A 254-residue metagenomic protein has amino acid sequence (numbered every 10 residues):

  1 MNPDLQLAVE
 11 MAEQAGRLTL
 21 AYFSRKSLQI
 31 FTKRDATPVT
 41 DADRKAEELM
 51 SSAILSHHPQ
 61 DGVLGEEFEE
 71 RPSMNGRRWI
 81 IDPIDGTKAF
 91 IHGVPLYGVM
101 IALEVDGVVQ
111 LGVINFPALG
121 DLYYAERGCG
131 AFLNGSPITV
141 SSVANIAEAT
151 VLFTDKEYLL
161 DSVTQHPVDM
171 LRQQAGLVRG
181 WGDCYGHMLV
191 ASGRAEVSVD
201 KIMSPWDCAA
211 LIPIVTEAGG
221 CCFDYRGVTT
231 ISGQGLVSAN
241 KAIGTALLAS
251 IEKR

Functional and structural regions predicted by a protein language model:
M1-I84, T229, A242-I243, A249-E252: N-terminal subdomain of lithium-sensitive/metallo-dependent phosphomonoesterases centered on the IMPase/IPPase/PAP
T19, D43, I54, T87 (+6 more regions): Residue-level signal for inorganic ion chemistry
L28, D61, C129, A175-G176 (+1 more regions): A structural micro-motif
D41-D43, E47, E66, D82-D85 (+5 more regions): Acidic active-site catalytic centers that drive phospho-/nucleotidyl reactions and related ester hydrolyses
S73-F132, A149: DPxDG-like acidic metal-binding loop motif
E104-V108, A118, R127-G130, S136 (+3 more regions): Short loop segments at secondary-structure junctions
T139-R254: An extended, acidic
